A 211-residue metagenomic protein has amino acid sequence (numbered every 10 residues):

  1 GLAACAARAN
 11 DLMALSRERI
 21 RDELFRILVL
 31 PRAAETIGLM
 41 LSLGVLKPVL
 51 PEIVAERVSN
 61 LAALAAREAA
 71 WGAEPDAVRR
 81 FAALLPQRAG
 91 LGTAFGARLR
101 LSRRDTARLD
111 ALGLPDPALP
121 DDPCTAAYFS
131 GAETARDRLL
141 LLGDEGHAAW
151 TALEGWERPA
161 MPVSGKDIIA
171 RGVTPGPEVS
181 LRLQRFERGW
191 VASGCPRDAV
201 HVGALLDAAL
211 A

Functional and structural regions predicted by a protein language model:
G1, C124-T125, P175, D198: Residue-level recognition of alpha-helical structural elements
A3-A148: Conserved, hydrophobic alpha-helical core segments of structured domains
V58, A135-A211: Charged substrate- and nucleic-acid-binding regions of tRNA-handling and nucleotidyl-transfer enzymes, centered on
